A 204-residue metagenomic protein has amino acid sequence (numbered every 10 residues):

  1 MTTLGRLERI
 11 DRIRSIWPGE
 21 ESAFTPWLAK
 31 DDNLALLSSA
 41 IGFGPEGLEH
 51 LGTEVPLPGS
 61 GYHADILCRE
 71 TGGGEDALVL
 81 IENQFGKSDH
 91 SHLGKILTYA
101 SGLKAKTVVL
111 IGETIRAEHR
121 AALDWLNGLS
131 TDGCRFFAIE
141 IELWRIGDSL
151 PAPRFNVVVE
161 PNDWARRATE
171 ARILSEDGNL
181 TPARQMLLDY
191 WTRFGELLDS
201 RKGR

Functional and structural regions predicted by a protein language model:
M1-R204: Charged, terminal alpha-helix-loop-beta segments that serve as non-catalytic nucleic-acid engagement and/or assembly
